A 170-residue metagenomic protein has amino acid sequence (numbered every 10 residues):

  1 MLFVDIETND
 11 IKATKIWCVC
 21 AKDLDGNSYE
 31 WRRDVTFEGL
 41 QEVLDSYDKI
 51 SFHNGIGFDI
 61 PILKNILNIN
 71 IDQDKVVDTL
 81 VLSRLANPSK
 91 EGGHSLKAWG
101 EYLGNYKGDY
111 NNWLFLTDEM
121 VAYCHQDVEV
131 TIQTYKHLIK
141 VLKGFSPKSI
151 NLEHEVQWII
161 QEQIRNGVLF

Functional and structural regions predicted by a protein language model:
M1-K90: Conserved RNase H-like, two-metal-ion catalytic cores of nucleic-acid enzymes
S46, I62, I66, W99-Y102 (+2 more regions): Generic, well-ordered alpha-helical scaffold segments in large soluble proteins
I69-I71, N105, V168: Helix N-cap/coil-helix junction residues
Q73, L114-F170: Mixed-charge, glycine-rich, non-catalytic linkers/tails in nucleic-acid processing enzymes
V76-N105, D118-C124: Short alpha-helix plus adjacent loop in nuclease-associated cores
